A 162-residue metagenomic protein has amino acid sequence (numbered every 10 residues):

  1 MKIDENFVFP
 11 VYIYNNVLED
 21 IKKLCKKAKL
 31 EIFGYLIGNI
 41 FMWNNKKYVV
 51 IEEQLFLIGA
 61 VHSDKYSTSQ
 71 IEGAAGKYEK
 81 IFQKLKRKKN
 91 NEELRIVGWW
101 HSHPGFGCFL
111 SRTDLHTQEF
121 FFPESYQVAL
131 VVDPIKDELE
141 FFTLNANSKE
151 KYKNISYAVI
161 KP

Functional and structural regions predicted by a protein language model:
M1-I96, G105-P162: Conserved beta-strand-loop surface patch within small alpha/beta domains used for substrate/adaptor or ligand engagement
